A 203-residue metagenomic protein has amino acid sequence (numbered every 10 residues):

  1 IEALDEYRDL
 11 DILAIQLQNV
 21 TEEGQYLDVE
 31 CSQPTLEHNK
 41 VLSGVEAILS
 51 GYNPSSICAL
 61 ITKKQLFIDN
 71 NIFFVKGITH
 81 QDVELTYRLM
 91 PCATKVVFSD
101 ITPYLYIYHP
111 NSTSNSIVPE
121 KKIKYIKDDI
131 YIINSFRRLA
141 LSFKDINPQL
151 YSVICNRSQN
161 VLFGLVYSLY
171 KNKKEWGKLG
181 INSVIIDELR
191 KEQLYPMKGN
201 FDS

Functional and structural regions predicted by a protein language model:
I1-D100, Y104-I123: Donor-binding/catalytic cores of nucleotide-activated saccharide and glycerol-phosphate transferases/polymerases
I117, A140-K144, L165-K173: Secondary-structure edge/capping motif, primarily at the C-terminal ends of alpha-helices and the immediately following
P119-K127, E175-W176: Charge-dense, low-complexity intrinsically disordered segments
I126, I130-I133, N182-D187: Hydrophobic core segments within long, regular secondary-structure runs in both alpha- and beta-rich folds
D128-S152, Y195: C-terminal, non-catalytic tails of nucleotide-sugar-dependent glycosyltransferases
Q149-N156, L179-S183: Short, charged, amphipathic alpha-helical segments
V153-S168: Amphipathic alpha-helical repeat scaffolds of TPR domains
Y170-S203: Membrane-interface aromatic/basic loop that binds lipid-linked glycans or pyrophosphate carriers, typified by
